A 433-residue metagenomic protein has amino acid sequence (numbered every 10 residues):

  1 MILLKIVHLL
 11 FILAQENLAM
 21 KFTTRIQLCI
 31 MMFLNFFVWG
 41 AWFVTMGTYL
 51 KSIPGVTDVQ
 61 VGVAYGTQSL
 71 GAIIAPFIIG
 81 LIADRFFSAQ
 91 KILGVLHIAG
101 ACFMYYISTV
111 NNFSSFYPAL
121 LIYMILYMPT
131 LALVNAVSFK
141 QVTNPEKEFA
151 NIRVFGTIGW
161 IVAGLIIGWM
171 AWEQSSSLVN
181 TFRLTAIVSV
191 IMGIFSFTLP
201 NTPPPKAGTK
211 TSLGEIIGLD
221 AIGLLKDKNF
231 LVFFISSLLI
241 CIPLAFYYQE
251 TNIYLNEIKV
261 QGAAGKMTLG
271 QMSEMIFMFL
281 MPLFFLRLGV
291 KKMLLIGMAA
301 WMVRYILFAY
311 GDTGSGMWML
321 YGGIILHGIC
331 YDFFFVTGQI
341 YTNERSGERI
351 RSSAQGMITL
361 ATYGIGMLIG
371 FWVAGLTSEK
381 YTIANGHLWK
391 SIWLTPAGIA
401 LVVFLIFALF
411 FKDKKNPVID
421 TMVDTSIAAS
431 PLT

Functional and structural regions predicted by a protein language model:
N17-F22, P200-F234: Juxtamembrane intracellular "pre-TM" segments in multi-pass secondary transporters
K21-S69, N229-S236, C241-I258, G262-K266: Helix-loop boundary and gating motifs at the non-cytosolic
F33, F103, F113-A132, L238 (+1 more regions): Hydrophobic core of transmembrane alpha-helices in multi-pass small-molecule transporters, especially MFS/SLC-type
I74-S88, A171, F277-V290, S378: Helix-to-loop junctions at the C-terminal end of transmembrane segments in multipass secondary transporters
K91-Y105, K292-L307: Structural signature of the two symmetry-related core transmembrane helices
I107-S108, I191-P200, L394-D424, L432-T433: Multi-pass alpha-helical transporter architecture, strongest for 12-TM Major Facilitator/SLC carriers used
L121-F155: Cytoplasmic helix-loop-helix junction between adjacent transmembrane helices in 12-TM secondary transporters
W169-I187, L376-I399: A membrane-interface helix-boundary motif in multi-pass transporters
